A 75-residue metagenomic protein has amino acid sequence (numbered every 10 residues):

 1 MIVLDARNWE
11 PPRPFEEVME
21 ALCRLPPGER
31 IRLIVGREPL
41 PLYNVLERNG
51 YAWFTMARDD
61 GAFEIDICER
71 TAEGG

Functional and structural regions predicted by a protein language model:
I2-L4, N8-P12, E16, E20 (+2 more regions): Positively charged, polar, low-complexity stretches
